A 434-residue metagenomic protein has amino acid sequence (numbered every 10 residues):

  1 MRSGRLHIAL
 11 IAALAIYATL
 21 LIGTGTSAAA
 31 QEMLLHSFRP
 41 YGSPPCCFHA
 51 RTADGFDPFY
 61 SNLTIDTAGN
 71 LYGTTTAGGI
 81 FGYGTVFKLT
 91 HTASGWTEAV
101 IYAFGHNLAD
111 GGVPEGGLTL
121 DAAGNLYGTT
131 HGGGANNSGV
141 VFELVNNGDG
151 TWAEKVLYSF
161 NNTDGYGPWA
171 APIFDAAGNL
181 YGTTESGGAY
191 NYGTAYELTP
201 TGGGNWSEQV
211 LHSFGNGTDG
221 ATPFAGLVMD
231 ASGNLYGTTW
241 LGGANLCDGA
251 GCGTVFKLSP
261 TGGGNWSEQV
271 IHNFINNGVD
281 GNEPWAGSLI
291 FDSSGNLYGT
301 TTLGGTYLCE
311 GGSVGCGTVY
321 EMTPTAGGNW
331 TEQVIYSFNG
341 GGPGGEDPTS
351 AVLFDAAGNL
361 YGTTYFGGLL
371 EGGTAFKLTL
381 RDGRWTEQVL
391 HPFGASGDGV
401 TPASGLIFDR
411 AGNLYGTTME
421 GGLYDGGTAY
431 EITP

Functional and structural regions predicted by a protein language model:
R2-P434: Extracellular beta-propeller repeat domains
